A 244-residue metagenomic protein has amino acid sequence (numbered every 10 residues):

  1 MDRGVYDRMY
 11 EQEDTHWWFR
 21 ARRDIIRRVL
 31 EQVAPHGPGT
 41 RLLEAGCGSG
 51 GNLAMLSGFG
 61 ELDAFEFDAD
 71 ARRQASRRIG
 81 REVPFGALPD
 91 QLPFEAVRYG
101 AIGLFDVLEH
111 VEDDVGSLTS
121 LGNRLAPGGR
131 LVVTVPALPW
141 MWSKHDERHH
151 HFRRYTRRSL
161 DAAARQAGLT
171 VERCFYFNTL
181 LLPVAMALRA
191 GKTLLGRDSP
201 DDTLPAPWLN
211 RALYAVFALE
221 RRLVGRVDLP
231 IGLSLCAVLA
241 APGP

Functional and structural regions predicted by a protein language model:
M1-F105, V115-L118, D202, P207 (+3 more regions): Conserved N-terminal segment of class I S-adenosyl-L-methionine
Y10-E11, L131-R153, R157-R165: Short, glycine-/aromatic-enriched active-site segment of Class I SAM-dependent methyltransferases
T15, L181-P244: A C-terminal cap/extension of S-adenosyl-L-methionine-dependent methyltransferases that defines the acceptor-substrate
A71, P139-M141, L180: Feature marks short, surface-exposed loop/turn motifs that line or immediately flank catalytic pockets and channel
S76, S143-E147, V184-L188: Short aromatic-enriched loop/helix-cap "lid" or pocket-rim segments at secondary-structure transitions that line
D106, H110: A short His-aromatic
V115-R130: A short glycine-rich, Lys/Arg-flanked "PGG" loop and its adjoining helix->strand segment in the class I
L169-T179: Conserved S-adenosyl-L-methionine
